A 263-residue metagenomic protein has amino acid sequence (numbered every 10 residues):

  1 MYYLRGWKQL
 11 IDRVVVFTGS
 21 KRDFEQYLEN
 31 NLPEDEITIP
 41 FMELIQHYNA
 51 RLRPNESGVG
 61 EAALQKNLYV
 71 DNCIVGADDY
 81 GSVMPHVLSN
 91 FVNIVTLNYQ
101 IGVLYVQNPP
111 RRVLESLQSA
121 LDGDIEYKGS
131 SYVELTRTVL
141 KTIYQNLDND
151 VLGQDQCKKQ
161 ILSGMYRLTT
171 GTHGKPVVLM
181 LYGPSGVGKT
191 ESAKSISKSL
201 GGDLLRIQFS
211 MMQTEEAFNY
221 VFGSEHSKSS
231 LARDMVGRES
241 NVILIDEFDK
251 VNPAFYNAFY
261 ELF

Functional and structural regions predicted by a protein language model:
Y2-F41, K175-I207: Walker A/P-loop
Y2-G6, K21-D23, L28-Y69, D79-L88: A short, well-structured beta->alpha microelement
G6-Q9, S57-Y69, N93-I101, T170-G174 (+3 more regions): Conserved catalytic network of the ASCE P-loop NTPase/AAA+ motor domain
H47-Y48, S199-S227: AAA+/P-loop NTPase substrate/partner-engagement loops
S57-L88, E239-F263: Conserved AAA+/SF3 P-loop NTPase catalytic/coupling segment centered on the Walker-B
G76-M84, F91-D122: Sensor-1/coupling segment of RecA-like P-loop NTPase cores
R111-D148: Conserved ASCE P-loop NTPase core motifs with emphasis on AAA+ ATPases
R137-V178: Pre-Walker A (pre-P-loop) alpha-helix and adjacent loop at the N terminus of AAA/AAA+ ATPase modules, a conserved
